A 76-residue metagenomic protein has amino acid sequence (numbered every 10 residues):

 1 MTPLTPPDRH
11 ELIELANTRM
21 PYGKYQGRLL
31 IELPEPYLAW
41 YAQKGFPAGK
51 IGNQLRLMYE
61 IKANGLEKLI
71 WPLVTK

Functional and structural regions predicted by a protein language model:
M1-K76: DEDD superfamily 3′-5′ metal-dependent exonuclease/proofreading module
